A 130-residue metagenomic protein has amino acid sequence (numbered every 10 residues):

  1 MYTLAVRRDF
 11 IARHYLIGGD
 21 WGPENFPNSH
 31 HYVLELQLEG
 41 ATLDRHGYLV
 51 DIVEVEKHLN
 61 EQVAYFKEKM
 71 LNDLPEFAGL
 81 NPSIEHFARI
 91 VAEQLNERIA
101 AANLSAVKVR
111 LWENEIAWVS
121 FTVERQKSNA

Functional and structural regions predicted by a protein language model:
M1-A130: Charge-rich, low-complexity N-terminal segments
